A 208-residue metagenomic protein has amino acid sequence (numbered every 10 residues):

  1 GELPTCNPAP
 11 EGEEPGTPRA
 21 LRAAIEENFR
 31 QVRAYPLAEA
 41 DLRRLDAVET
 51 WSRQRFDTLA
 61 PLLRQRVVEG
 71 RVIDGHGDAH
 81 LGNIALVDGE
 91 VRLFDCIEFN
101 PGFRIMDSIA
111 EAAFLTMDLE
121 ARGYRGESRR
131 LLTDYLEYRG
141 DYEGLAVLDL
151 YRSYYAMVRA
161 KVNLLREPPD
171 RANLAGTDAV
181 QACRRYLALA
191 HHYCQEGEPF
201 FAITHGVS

Functional and structural regions predicted by a protein language model:
E2-L81, A85-A202: ATP-dependent phospho-/nucleotidyl transfer catalytic cores
H205-S208: P-loop (Walker A) phosphate-binding loop of NTP-binding proteins
